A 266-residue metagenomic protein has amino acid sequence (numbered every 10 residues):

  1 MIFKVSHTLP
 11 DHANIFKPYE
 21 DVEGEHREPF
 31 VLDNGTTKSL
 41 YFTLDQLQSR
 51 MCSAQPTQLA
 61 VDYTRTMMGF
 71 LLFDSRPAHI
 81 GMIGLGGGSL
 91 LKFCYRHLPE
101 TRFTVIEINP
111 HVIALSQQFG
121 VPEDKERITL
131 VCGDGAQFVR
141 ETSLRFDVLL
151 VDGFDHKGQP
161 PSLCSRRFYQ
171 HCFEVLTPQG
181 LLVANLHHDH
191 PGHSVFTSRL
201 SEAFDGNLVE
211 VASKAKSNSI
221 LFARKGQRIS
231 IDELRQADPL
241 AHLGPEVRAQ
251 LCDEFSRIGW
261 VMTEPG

Functional and structural regions predicted by a protein language model:
I2-G35, S39, L47-A54, L71 (+1 more regions): SAM/dcSAM-binding transferase cores
H7, D11, R166-S230: C-terminal substrate-binding/active-site "lid" region of AdoMet-derived donor-dependent transferases
V22, T57-E174, P178: The AdoMet/dcAdoMet-binding core of the Class I SAM-like
D45-S49, F154-K157, L182: A short, flexible beta-alpha/helix-coil linker loop
K92, P160, H193-S194, D232: Short glycine-/acidic-enriched loop or helix-start segments at secondary-structure transitions that form or flank
E100-R102, K125-R127, Q179, D205-N207 (+1 more regions): A generic structural signal for alpha->beta connector loops
Q159, H188-H190, T263-E264: Alpha-helical subdomain
